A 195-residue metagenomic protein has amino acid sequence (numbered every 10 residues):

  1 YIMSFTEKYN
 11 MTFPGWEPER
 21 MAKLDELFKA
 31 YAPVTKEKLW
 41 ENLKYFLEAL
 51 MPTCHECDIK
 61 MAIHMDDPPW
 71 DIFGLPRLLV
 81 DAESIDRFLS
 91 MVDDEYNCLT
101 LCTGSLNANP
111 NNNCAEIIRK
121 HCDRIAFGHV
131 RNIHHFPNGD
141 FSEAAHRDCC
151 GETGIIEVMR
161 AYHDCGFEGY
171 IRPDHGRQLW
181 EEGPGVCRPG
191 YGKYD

Functional and structural regions predicted by a protein language model:
Y1-W16: Non-catalytic, alpha-helical, charged scaffold/linker segments that couple or flank catalytic or architectural cores
F13-Y31, E37, K44-K60, W70-D195: Histidine-acidic metal/acid-base catalytic patches
D67: Helix-loop segments that flank and shape redox-cofactor active sites
